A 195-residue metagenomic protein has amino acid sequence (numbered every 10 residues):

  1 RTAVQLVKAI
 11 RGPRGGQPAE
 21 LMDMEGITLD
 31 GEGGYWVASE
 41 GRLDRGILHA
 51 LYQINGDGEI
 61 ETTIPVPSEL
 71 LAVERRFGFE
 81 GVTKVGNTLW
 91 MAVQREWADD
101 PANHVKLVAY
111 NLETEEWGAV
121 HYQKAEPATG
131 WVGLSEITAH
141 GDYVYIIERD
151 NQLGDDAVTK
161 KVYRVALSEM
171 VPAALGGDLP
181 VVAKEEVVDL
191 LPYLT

Functional and structural regions predicted by a protein language model:
R1-T195: Sequence/structural signature of beta-propeller domains
